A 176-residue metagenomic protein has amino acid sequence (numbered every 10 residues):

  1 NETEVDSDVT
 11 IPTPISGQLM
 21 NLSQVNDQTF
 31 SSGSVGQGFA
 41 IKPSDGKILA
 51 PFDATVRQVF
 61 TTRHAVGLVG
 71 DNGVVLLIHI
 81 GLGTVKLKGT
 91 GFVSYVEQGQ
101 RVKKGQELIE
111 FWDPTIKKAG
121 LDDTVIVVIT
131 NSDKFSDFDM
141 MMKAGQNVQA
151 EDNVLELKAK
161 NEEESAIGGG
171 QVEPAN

Functional and structural regions predicted by a protein language model:
N1-N176: Contiguous, well-folded functional domains in the mature portion of proteins
